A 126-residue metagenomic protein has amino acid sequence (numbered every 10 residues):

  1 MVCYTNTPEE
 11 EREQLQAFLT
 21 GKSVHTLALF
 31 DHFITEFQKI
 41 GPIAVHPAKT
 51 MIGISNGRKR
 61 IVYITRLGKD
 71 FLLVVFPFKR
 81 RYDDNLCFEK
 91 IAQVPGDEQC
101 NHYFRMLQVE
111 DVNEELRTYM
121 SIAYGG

Functional and structural regions predicted by a protein language model:
M1-G126: Charge-dense, helix-prone N-terminal extensions
